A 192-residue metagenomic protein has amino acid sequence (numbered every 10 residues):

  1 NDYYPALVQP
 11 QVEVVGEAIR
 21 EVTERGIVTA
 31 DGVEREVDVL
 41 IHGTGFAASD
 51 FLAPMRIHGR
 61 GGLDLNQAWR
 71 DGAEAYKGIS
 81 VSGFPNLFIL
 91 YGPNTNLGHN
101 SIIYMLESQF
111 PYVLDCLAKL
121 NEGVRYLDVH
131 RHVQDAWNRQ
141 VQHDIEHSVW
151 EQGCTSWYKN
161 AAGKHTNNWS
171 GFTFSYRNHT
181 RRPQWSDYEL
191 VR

Functional and structural regions predicted by a protein language model:
P5-A30: A conserved short coil-to-beta-strand element within the FAD-binding core of flavoproteins
A6, V33-E34, S80: Structural alpha-helical scaffold elements that stabilize or flank donor/cofactor-binding regions in carbohydrate
L7, I41, L87, F110: Hydrophobic, well-ordered secondary-structure elements that form the walls of internal hydrophobic environments
V14-A18, S49, A53, L65-Q67 (+1 more regions): Acidic/polar loop patches that form or flank catalytic/metal-binding clefts of enzymes that bind anionic ligands
G26, G32, G61-D64, G163: Detector for glycine-centered tight turns/loop "hinges" at secondary-structure junctions
V28-V39, G43: Core beta-strand elements of the Rossmann-like FAD/NAD(P) dinucleotide-binding domain in flavoenzyme oxidoreductases
A47-T95: Glycine-rich loop(s) and the adjacent beta-strand/alpha-helix scaffold that form part
E74-A75, F88-R192: C-terminal, flexible cofactor-proximal segment of oxidoreductases
